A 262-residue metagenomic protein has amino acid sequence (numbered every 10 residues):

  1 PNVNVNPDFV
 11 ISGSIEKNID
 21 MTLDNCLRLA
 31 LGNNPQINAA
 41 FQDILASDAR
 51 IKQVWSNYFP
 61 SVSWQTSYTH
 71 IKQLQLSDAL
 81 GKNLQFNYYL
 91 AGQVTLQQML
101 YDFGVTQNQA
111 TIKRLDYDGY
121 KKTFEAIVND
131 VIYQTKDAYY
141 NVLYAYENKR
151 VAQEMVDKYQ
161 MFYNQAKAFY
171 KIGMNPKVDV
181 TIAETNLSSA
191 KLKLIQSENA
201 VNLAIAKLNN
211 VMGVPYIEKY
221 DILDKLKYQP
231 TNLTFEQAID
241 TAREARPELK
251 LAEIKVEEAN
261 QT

Functional and structural regions predicted by a protein language model:
P1-S63, S67, I222-E257: Bacterial Sec-pathway N-terminal export signals of envelope proteins
T22, A39, A46, Y89-A91 (+3 more regions): Transmembrane beta-barrel architecture of outer-membrane proteins
R28-N38, L45-S61, F86, Q93-I112 (+5 more regions): A glycine-/polar-enriched beta->alpha junction
Y68-K72, L100: Transmembrane beta-strands of outer-membrane beta-barrel pores
L74-G81, N108, L223: Outer-membrane beta-barrel translocator domains and adjoining extracellular loop/strand segments of Gram-negative
K82-Y88: Replace "Gram-negative outer membrane beta-barrel proteins" with "bacterial and organellar outer membrane beta-barrel
D130-T241: Periplasmic alpha-helical coiled-coil/stalk elements that build and connect Gram-negative outer-membrane
